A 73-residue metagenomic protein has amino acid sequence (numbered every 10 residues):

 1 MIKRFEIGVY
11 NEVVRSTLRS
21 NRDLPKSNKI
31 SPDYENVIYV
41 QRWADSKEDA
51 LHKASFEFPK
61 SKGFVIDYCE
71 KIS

Functional and structural regions predicted by a protein language model:
M1, P32-Y34, F58: A generic structural signal for short, solvent-exposed coil/turn residues that cap or connect secondary-structure
M1-F5, W43-E48: A short, structured loop/turn motif at beta-sheet edges
M1-K26: Short N-terminal "domain-start" leader segments that mark the transition from disordered tails or signal peptides into
E12, V40-Q41, C69: Compositionally biased, intrinsically disordered low-complexity segments
P25-I30, P59-G63: Short, low-complexity, polar/charged sequence segments that are solvent-exposed and flexible
N28-D45: A short, exposed loop/beta-hairpin motif centered on an aromatic-Gly-Thr core
K47-S73: Short, mixed-charge low-complexity intrinsically disordered segments
